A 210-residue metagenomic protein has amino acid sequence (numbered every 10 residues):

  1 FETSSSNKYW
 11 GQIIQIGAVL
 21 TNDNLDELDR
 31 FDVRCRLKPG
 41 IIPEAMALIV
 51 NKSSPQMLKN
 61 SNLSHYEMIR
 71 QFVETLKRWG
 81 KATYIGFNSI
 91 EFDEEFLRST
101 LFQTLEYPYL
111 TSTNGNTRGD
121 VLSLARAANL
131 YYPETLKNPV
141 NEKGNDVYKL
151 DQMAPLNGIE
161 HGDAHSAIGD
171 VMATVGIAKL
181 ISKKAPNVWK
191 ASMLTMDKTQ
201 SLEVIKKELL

Functional and structural regions predicted by a protein language model:
F1-E106, V147, D151-N157: Conserved non-catalytic scaffold segment of RNase H-like nuclease domains
E74, R78-K81, F102-E106, L124-E134 (+2 more regions): Alpha-helix capping at helix-to-loop junctions
T83-N88, F92, F96, Y132-Q200: Acidic, Mg2+-coordinating catalytic module of metal-dependent nucleases/exonucleases that use a two-metal-ion mechanism
E106-N114: A mobile, often basic/glycine-rich helix-loop segment that functions as the active-site lid/recognition loop
T113-V140: Short alpha-helix plus adjacent loop in nuclease-associated cores
T199-L210: Extended, Lys/Arg-enriched charged tracts that mediate electrostatic binding to polyanionic substrates
